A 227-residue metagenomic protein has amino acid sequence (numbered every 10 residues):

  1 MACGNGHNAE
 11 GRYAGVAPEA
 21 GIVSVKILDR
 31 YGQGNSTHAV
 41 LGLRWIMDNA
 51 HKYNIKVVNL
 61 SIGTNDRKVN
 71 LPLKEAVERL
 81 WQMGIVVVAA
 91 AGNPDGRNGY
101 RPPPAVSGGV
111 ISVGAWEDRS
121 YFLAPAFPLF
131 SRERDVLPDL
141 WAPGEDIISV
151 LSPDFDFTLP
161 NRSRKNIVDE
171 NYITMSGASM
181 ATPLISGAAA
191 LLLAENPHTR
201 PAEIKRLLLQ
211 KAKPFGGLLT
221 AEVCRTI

Functional and structural regions predicted by a protein language model:
M1-N5, V25-D29, L60-T64, A89-P94 (+6 more regions): Active-site-proximal beta-strand/loop segments in catalytic clefts of secreted hydrolases
M1-T37, Y53-K56, V69, V106-V110 (+3 more regions): Subtilisin-like serine protease catalytic core
C3-H7, R44-H51, E78-Q82, A115-D118 (+2 more regions): Sec-exported extracytoplasmic/periplasmic mature domains
A9, I27-G109, S120, N166-T182: Substrate-binding/access-modulating region of protease and related hydrolase catalytic domains
I55-S61, N171, A194-I227: C-terminal subdomain of the subtilisin-like protease fold in secreted/lumenal serine endopeptidases
A105-A190, A194: Extracellular S/T/G-rich loop segment that most often corresponds to the catalytic His/Ser-adjacent loop
